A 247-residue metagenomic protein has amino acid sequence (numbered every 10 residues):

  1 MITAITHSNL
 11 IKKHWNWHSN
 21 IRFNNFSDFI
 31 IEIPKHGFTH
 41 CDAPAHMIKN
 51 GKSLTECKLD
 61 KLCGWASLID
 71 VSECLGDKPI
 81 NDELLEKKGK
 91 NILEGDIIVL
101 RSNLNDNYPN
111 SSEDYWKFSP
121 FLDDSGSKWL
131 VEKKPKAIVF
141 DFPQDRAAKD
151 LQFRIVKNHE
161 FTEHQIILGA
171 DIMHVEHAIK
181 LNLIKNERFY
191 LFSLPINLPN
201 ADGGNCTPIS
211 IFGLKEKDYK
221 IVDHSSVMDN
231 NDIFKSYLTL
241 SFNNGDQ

Functional and structural regions predicted by a protein language model:
M1-Q247: Active-/binding-site microenvironments in catalytic and ligand-binding cores
